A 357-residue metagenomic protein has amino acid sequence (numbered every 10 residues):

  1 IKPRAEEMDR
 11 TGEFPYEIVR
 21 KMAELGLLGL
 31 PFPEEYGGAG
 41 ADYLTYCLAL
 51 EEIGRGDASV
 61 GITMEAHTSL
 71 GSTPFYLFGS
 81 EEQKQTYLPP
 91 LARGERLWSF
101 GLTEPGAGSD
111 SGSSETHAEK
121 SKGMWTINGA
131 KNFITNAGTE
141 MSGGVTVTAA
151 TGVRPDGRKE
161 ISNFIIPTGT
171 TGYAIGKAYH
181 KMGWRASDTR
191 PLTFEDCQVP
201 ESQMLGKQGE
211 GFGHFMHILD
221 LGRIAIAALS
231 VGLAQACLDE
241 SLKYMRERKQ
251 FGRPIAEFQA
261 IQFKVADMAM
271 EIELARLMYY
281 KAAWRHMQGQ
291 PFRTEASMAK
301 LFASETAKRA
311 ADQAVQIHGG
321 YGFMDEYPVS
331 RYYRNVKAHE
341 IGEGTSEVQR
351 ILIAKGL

Functional and structural regions predicted by a protein language model:
I1-A66, F78-Q83, P90-E95, G108-S111 (+4 more regions): Alpha-helical interface subdomain recognition
G26, L50-G54, A149-A150, I166-T171 (+1 more regions): Short Ser/Thr-interspersed hydrophobic loop/turn segments at strand-loop and sheet-helix junctions that line or gate
M64, G106-S109, I134-E140, V153-P155 (+1 more regions): Short Gly/Pro-enriched turn/cap motifs at secondary-structure boundaries
G94-L102: A short, Trp-centered hydrophobic/proline-enriched beta-strand micro-motif
S99, E115-H117, G144-T148, N163-I165 (+3 more regions): Conserved hydrophobic/aromatic beta-strand scaffold that supports enzyme active sites
S113, G169-P200: Flexible, small-/acidic-enriched active-site or ligand-binding loops
N128-A174: A short core secondary-structure module
E195-G213: Long, acidic (Asp/Glu-rich), low-complexity accessory segments flanking structured domains
